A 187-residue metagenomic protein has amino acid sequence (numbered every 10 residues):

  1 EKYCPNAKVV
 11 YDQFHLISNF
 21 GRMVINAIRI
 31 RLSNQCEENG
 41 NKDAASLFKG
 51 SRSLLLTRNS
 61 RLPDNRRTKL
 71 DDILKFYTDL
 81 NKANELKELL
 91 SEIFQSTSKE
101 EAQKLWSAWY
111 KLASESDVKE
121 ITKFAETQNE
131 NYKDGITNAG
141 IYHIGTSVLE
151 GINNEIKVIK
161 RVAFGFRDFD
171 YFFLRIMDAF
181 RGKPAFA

Functional and structural regions predicted by a protein language model:
E1-K8, F14-I17, E37-A187: Acidic/histidine-rich catalytic cores and adjacent linkers of DNA breakage/strand-transfer/modification proteins
L16-E37: Short alpha-helix plus adjacent loop in nuclease-associated cores
